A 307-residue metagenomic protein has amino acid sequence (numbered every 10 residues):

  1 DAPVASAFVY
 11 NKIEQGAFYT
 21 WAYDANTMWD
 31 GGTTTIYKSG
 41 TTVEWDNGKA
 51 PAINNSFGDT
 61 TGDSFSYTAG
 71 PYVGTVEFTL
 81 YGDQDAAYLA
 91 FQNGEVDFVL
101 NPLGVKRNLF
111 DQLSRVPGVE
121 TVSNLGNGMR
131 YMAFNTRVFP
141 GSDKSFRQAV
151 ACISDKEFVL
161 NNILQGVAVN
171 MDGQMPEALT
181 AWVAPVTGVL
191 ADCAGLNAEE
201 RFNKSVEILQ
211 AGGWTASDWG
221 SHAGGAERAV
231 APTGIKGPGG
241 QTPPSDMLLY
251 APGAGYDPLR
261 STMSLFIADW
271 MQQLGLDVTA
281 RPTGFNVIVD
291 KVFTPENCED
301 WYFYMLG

Functional and structural regions predicted by a protein language model:
D1, A5, Y131-A133, D143: A structural "hinge/loop" feature
V9-K12, G16-Y67, S142-Q273: Append "and occasionally in soluble cytosolic enzymes with long acidic Gly/Pro-rich linkers
K12-Q15, Y67-Y72, S114-R115, L125-N127 (+2 more regions): Extracellular/periplasmic catalytic domains that process cell-envelope and extracellular macromolecules
E14-G16, G62-S66, E77-V138, A149 (+2 more regions): Extracellular/periplasmic solute-recognition and catalytic clefts
Y72-V76, R130-M132, S245-M247: Short amphipathic alpha-helical segments
G74, D97, D300-Y302: Conserved acidic residues
P117, V230, V289-F293: Alpha-helical scaffolding within the catalytic cores of extracellular/periplasmic polymer-degrading hydrolases
L248, Q272-G307: Periplasmic binding protein-like
